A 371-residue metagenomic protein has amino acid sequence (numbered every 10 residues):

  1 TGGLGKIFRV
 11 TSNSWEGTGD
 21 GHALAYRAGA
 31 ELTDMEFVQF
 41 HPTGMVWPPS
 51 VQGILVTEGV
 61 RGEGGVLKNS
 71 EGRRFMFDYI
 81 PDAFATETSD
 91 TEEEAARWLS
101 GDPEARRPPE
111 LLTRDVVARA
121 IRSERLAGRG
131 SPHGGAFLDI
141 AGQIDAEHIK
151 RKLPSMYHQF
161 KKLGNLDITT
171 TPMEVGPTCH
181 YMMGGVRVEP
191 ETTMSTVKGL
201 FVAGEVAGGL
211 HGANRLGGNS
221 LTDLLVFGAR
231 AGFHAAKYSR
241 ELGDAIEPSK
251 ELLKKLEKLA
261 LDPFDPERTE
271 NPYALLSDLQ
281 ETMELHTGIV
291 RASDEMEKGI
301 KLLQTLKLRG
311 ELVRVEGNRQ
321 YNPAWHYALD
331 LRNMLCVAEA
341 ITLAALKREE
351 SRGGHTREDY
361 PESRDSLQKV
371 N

Functional and structural regions predicted by a protein language model:
T1-S50, I54, T86, N214-H234: Glycine-rich loop(s) and the adjacent beta-strand/alpha-helix scaffold that form part
G3-I7, Q143, G208-G209: A short, flexible beta-alpha/helix-coil linker loop
A28, T33, E63-G65, G134-A136 (+5 more regions): Structural beta-strand/beta-sheet cores of well-ordered domains, especially the beta-sheet scaffolds that support
A30-K162, H234-R240: An anion/pyrophosphate-binding glycine-rich loop and adjacent beta-alpha core in soluble alpha-beta enzymes
D34-H41, M173-E174, A245-L253: Beta-strand segments within the central parallel beta-sheet cores of soluble alpha/beta enzyme folds
P42-G44, T178-C179, L367: Short secondary-structure boundary/hinge segments and terminal tails
K68-T88, A105-L111, V116, A120-I121 (+4 more regions): Glycine- and aromatic-enriched mobile tails/lids
I144-E191, S195-K198: Accessory "access/gating" subregions that flank catalytic or transport cores
